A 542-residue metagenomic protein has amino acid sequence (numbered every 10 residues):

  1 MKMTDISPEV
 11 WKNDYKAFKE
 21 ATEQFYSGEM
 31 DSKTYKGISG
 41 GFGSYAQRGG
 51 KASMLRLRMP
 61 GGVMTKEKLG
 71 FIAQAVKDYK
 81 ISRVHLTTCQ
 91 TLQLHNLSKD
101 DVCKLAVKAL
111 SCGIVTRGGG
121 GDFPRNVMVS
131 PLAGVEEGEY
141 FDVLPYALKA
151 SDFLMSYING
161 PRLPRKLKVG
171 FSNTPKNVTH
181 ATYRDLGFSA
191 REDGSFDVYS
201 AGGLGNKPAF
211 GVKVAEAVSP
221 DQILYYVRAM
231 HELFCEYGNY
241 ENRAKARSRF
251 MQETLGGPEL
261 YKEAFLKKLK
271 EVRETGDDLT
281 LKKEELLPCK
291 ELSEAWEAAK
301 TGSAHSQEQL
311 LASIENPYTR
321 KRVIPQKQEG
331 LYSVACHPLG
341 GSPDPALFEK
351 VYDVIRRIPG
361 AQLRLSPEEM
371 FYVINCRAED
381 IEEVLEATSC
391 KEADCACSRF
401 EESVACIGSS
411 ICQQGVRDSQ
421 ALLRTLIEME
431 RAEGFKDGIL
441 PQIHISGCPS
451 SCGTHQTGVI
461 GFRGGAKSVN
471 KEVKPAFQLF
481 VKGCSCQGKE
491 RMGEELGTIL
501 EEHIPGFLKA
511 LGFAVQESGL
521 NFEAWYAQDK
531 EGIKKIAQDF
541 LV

Functional and structural regions predicted by a protein language model:
M1-V542: Peripheral terminal and linker regions in Fe-S/redox and tRNA-modifying enzymes
